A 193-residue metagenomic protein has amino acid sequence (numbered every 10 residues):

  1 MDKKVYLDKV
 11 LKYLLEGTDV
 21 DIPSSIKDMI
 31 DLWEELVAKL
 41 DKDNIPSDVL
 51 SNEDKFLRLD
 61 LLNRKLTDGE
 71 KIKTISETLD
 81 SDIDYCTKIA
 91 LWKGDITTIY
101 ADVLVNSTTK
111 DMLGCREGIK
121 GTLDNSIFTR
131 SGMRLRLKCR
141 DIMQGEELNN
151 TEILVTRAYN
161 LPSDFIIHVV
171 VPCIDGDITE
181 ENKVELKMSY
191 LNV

Functional and structural regions predicted by a protein language model:
M1-V193: Macrodomain-like recognition of ADP-ribose-binding/processing modules
